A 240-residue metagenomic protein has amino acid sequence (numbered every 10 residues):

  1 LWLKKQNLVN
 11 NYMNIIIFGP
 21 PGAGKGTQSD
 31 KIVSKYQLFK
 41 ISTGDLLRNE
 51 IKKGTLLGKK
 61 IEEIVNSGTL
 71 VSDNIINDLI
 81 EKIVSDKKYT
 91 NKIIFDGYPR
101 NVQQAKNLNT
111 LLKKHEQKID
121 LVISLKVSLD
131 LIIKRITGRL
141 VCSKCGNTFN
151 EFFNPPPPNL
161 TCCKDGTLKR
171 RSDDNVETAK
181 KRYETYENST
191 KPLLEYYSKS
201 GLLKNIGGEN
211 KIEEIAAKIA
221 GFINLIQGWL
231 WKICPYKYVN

Functional and structural regions predicted by a protein language model:
L1-N240: Glycine-rich phosphate-binding loop of ATP-dependent small-molecule kinases
